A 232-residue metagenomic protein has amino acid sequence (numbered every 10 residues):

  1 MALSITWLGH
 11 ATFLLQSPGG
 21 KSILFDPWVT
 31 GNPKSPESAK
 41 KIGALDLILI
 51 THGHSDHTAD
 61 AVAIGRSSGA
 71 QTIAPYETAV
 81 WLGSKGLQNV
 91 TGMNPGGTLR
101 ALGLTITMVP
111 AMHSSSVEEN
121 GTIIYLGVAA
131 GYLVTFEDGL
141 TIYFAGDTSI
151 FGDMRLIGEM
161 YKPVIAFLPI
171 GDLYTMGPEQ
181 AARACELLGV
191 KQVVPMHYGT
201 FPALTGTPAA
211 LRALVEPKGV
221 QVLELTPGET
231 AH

Functional and structural regions predicted by a protein language model:
M1-S22, W28-P33, R100, G121 (+2 more regions): Zn-dependent metallo-beta-lactamase
S4-W7, I23-D26, T105-A111, T141-D147: Active-site-proximal beta-strand elements of phosphoester/diester hydrolases
L14-H54, A59-R66, E77, S114-I124 (+1 more regions): Pre-active-site segment of Zn-dependent metallo-hydrolases
L24-D26, L45-G53, I73-Y76, I142-T148 (+3 more regions): Active-site neighborhood of phospho(di)ester-bond hydrolases with catalytic His/Asp-centered motifs
G31-N32, H54-A59, A79-L82, G97-R100 (+5 more regions): Active-site environment of divalent metal-dependent phosphoester hydrolases
A59-V117: Glycine/small-residue-rich loop that forms an oxyanion/phosphate-binding "nest" at active or ligand-binding sites
Q71, G83-T98, A182-H232: Binuclear metal-ion centers of metallo-dependent hydrolases, dominated by the metallo-beta-lactamase
E118-L187: Active-site-proximal loop/helix segments of hydrolase catalytic cores
